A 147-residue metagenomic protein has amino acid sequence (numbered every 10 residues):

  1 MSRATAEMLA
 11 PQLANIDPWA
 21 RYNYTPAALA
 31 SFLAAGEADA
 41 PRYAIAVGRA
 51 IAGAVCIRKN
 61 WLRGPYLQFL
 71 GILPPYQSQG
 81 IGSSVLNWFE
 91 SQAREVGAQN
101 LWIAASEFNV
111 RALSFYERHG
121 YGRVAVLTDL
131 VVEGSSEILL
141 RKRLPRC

Functional and structural regions predicted by a protein language model:
M1, V124: Hydrophobic residues at beta-strand termini and immediately following loops that shape nucleotide-binding pockets
S2-F69, L73-P75, S83-W88, Q92 (+3 more regions): Acetyl-CoA-dependent GNAT
L62, G122-R123: Short, functionally important structural connectors and interaction interfaces within domains
G64, S78, A112-L113: Internal amphipathic alpha-helical segments of the cytochrome P450 catalytic fold
L73-P75, Q79, E107-F108: Active-site acidic-Proline motif in GNAT/NAT acetyltransferases
Q99-W102, S106-L113, R118-H119, A125-C147: C-terminal "cap" of GNAT-fold acetyltransferases
